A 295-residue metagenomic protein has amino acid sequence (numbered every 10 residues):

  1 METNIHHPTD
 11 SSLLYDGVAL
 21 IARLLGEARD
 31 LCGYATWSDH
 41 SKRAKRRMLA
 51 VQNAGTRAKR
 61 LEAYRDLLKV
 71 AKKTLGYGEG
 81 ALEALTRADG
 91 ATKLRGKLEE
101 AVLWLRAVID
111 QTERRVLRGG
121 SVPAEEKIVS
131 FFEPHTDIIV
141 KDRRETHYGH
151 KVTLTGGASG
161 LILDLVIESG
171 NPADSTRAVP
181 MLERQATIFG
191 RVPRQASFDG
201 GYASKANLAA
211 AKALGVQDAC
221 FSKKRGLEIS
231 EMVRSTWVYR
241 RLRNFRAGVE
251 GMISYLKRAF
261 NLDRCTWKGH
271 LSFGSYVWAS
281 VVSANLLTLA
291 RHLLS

Functional and structural regions predicted by a protein language model:
M1-G200, L208-A210: Polybasic low-complexity intrinsically disordered regions
L24-E27, G157, R184-I188, L214 (+4 more regions): Generic, well-ordered alpha-helical scaffold segments in large soluble proteins
L98-L103, T112, W237-S295: Basic, amphipathic alpha-helical segments enriched in Lys/Arg and hydrophobic/aromatic residues
G170, S222-L227: Short, acidic/turn-prone active-site loops that include or flank metal/cofactor- and phosphate-binding residues
D199, K224, H270: Residue-level "edge-of-site" marker
G215-K223: Short hydrophobic/aromatic-enriched beta-strand-loop microsegments
L227-R234: Short, charged, surface-exposed secondary-structure boundary motifs
